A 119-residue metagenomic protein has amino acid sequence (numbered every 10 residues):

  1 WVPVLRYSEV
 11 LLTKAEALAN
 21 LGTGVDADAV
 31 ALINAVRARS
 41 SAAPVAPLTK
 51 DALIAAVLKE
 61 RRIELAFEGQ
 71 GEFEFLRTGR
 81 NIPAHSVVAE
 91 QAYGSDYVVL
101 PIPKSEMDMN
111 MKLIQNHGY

Functional and structural regions predicted by a protein language model:
W1-Y119: Acidic/polar-rich alpha-helix caps and helix-coil junctions
